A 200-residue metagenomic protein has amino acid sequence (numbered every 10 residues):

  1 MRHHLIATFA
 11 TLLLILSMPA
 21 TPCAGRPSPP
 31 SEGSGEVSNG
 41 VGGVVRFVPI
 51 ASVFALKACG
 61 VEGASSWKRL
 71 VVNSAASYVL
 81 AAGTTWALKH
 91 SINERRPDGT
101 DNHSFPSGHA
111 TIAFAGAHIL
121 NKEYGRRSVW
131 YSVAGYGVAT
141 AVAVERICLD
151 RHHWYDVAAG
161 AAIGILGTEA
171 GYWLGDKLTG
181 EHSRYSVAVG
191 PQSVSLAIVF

Functional and structural regions predicted by a protein language model:
M1-V44, A82-F200: Replace "edges of transmembrane helices
M18, A55-G63: Structural signal for the C-terminal ends of transmembrane alpha-helices and the immediately following loop
G42-F54: The first (N-terminal) embedded transmembrane alpha-helix
F54, Y78-L80, I92: Active-site-proximal beta-strand/loop segments in catalytic clefts of secreted hydrolases
G60-L80: Interfacial segments of alpha-helical transmembrane regions
